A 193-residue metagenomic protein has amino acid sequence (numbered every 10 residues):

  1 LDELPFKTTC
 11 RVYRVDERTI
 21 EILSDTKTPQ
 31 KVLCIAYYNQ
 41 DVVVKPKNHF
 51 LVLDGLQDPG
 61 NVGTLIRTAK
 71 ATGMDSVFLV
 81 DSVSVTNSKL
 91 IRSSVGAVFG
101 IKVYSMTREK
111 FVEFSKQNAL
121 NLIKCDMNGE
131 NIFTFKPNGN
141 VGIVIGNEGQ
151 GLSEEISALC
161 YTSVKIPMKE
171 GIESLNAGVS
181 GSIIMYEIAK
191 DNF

Functional and structural regions predicted by a protein language model:
L1-D58: Arg/Lys-rich RNA-binding interfaces used to dock onto structured RNA substrates
L4, K110-N118, F133-N138: Short amphipathic alpha-helix with an adjacent loop that forms part of the alpha/beta core around
K7, Q30-V32, S93-V98, V141-I143: Short, hinge-like loop/turn segments at secondary-structure boundaries
V12-D16, Y104, V164: General small-molecule cofactor/ligand-binding pocket signal
E17-L23, R108-E113, E130-I132, G171-I172: A short acidic, often aromatic-flanked loop/helix-cap motif at beta-alpha or helix-coil junctions that lines enzyme
I35, V43-N128: RNA substrate-binding interface of SAM-dependent RNA methyltransferases
T68-T72, S82, L90-V98, E154-F193: Structured adenosyl-cofactor binding patch, chiefly the S-adenosyl-L-methionine
I123-I172: Active-site/ligand-binding-proximal alpha/beta "capping" segment
